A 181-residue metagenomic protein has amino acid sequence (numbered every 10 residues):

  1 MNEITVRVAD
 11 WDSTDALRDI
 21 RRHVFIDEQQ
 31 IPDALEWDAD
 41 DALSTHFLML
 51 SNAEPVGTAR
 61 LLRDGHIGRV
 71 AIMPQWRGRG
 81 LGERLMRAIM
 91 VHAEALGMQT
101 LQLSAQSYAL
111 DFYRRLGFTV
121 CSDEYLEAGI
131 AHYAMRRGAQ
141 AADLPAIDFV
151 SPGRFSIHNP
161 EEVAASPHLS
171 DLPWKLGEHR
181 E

Functional and structural regions predicted by a protein language model:
M1-D41, H46, S51-E54, I147-G153 (+1 more regions): Short amphipathic alpha-helix that is part of the acyltransferase structural core
V24, H92, F112: Short alpha-helical functional segments enriched in proximate histidine and acidic residues
L43-F47, G68, A131-M135: Short beta-strand micro-motifs in enzyme catalytic cores
L48, A53-A71: Conserved beta-strand in the GNAT
W76, G80-A88, L101: Conserved acetyl-CoA pyrophosphate-binding loop and the N-cap/start of the following alpha-helix in GNAT-like
A93-Q106: Conserved GNAT acetyl-CoA-binding A-motif
S107-A134: Conserved active-site alpha-helix within GNAT-family acetyltransferase domains
A141-P145: Short, charged/polar, Gly/Pro-enriched secondary-structure boundary elements
